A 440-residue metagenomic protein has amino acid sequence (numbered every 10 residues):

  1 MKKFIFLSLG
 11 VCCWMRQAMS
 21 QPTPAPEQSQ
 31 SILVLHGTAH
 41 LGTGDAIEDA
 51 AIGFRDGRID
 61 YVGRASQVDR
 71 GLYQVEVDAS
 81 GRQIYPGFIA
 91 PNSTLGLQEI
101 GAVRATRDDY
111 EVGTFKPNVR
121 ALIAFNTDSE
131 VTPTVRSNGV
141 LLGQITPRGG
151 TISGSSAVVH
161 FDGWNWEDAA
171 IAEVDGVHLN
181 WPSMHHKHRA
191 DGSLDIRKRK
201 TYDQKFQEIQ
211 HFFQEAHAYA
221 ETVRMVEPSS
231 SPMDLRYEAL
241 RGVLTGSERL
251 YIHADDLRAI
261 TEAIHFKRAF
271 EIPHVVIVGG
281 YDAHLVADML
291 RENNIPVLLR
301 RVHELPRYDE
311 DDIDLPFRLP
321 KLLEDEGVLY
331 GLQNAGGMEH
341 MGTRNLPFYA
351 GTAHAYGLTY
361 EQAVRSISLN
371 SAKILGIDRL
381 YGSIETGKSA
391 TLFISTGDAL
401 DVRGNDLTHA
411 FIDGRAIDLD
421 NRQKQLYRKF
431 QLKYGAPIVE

Functional and structural regions predicted by a protein language model:
K2, A18-G71, R82: N-terminal metal-binding scaffold of metallo-dependent hydrolase/deaminase domains
F4-C12: Sec-dependent N-terminal signal peptides
P22-P26, A39-A51, R64-S66, T359-I367 (+1 more regions): Acidic, glycine-enriched loop/beta-strand segments at the rims of small-molecule binding/catalytic pockets
S29-V34, D69-L122, S137: Replace "His-x-His-based motif
G37, I52, G57, G81 (+7 more regions): Divalent metal-coordination and catalytic microenvironments
D49, V223-P316, G331, K373-L375 (+3 more regions): Active-site core of metal-dependent hydrolases
I100-G101, A105-V112, K116-N118, R249 (+4 more regions): His/Asp/Glu-enriched, well-ordered alpha-helical/loop segment that forms or immediately abuts the divalent-metal
V131, N138-H274, D406: Polyanionic/metal-chelating signatures
